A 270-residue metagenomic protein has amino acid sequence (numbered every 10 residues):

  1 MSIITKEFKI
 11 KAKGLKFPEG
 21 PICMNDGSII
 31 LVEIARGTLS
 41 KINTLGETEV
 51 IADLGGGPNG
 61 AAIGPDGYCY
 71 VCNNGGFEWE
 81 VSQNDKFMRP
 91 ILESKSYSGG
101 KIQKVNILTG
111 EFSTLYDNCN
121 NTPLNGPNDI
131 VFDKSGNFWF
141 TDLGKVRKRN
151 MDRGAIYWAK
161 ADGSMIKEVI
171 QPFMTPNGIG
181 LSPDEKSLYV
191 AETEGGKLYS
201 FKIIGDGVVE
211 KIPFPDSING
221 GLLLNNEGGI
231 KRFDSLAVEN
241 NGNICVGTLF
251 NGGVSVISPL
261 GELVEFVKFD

Functional and structural regions predicted by a protein language model:
K6-K9, E47-E49, G110-S113, S164-K167 (+3 more regions): Predominantly a core beta-strand signature of beta-propeller blades across repeat-based propeller domains
E7, K11-D26, L54-D85, S96-K101 (+5 more regions): Beta-rich, blade/repeat-based domains predominating in secreted/periplasmic proteins but also intracellular
I29-D53: Beta-propeller domains
V32, C72-N74, T141, A191 (+1 more regions): Residue-level marker for isolated small/hydroxyl-bearing positions within beta-strands of beta-sheet-rich domains
I34-A35, W79-G99, G144-G154, T193-G195 (+1 more regions): Short, solvent-exposed loop/turn segments at conserved positions within beta-propeller repeat blades
T38-S40, G100-Q103, G154-Y157, K197-Y199 (+1 more regions): A short loop-to-beta-strand structural motif that recurs across blades of beta-propeller domains
S94-G110, R153-D162: Beta-propeller blade signature
F201-F214: Short loop/turn segments immediately following beta-strands, especially the blade-tip and inter-blade linker loops
